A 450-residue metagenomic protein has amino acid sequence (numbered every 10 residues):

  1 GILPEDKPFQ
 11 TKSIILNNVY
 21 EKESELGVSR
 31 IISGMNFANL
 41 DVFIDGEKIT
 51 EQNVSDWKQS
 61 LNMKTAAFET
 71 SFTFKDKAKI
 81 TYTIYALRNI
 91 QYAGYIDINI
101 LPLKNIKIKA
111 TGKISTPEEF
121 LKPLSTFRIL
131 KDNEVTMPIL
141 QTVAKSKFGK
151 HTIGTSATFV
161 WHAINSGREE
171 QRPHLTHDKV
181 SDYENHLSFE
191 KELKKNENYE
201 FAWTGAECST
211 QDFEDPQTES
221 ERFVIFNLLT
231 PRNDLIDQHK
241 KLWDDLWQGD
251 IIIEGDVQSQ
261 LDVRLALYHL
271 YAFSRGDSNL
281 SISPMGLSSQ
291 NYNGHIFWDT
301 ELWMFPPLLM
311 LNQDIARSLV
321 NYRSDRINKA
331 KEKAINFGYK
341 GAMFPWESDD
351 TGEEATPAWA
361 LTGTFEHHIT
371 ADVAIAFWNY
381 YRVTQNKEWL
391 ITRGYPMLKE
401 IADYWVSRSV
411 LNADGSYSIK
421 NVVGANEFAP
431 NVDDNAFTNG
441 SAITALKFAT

Functional and structural regions predicted by a protein language model:
G1-Y292: Acidic/polar, glycine-enriched structural segments that form the non-catalytic walls/loops of the carbohydrate-binding
T81-Y82, T111-G112, R317-Y322, I335-N336 (+2 more regions): Beta-strand segments within the central parallel beta-sheet cores of soluble alpha/beta enzyme folds
Y95-N99, I139-T152, S188, S283 (+5 more regions): Short, hydrophobic/aromatic alpha-helical segments in well-folded domains
I108, Q211-T218, D250-E254, M310 (+3 more regions): Inter-helical turn/loop segments and adjacent helix faces that build the functional surface of alpha-helical bundle
S115, A206-C208, L309-M310, T351 (+1 more regions): Short, glycine-/Ser/Thr-/acidic-enriched flexible segments
N233-Q385: Substrate-binding groove/exosite segments of carbohydrate-active enzymes
L265-A272, Y322-K329, P396-R408, T444 (+1 more regions): Alpha-helical scaffold segments in carbohydrate-active enzymes
S288-I296, A342-T392, E400-T450: The feature captures the catalytic groove of carbohydrate-active enzymes
